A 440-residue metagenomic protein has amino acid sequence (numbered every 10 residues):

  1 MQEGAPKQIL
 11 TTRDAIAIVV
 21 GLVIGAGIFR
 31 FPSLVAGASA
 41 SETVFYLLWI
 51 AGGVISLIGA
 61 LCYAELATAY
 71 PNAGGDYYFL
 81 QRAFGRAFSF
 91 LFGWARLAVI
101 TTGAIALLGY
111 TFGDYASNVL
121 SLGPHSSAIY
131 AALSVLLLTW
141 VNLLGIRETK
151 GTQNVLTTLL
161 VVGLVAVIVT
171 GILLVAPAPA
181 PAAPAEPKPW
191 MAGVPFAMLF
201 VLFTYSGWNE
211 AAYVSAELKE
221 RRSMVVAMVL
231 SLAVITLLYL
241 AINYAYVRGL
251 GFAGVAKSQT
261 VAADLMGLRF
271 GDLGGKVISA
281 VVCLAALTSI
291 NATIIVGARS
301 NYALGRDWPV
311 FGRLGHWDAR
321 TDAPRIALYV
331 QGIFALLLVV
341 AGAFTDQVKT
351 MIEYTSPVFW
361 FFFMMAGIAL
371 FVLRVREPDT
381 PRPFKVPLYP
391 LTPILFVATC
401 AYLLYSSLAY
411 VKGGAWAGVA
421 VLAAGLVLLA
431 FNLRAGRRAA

Functional and structural regions predicted by a protein language model:
M1-S33, G37-V44, S56-L61, N72-A73 (+4 more regions): Membrane-interface "cap" regions at the ends of multi-pass membrane proteins
Q2-P6, E42, Y46-W49, L120-I129 (+2 more regions): Helix-loop-helix junctions that connect adjacent transmembrane segments in multi-pass membrane transporters
L34-G37, L57-V135, T139-L143, C283-A303 (+1 more regions): Hydrophobic transmembrane alpha-helices that form the core helical bundles of multi-pass secondary transporters
A36-V44, G113-S127, R147-L156, V277-V281 (+3 more regions): Transmembrane helix-loop boundary segments of multi-pass membrane transporters
L48-A51, V119-I146, L160-V167, L328-I333 (+1 more regions): Transmembrane alpha-helical segments of multi-pass small-molecule transport proteins
Y78-F79, G85, S117-L122, A227-I294 (+1 more regions): TM-loop-TM module centered on a large, flexible mid-protein loop between adjacent transmembrane helices in multi-pass
T152, K188, L314-D322, F363-K412 (+1 more regions): C-terminal membrane-solvent junction of multi-pass transporters and transport-like membrane proteins
L164-V167, N301, E353-R382, T399-Y402 (+1 more regions): Hydrophobic alpha-helical segments of multi-pass membrane transport proteins
